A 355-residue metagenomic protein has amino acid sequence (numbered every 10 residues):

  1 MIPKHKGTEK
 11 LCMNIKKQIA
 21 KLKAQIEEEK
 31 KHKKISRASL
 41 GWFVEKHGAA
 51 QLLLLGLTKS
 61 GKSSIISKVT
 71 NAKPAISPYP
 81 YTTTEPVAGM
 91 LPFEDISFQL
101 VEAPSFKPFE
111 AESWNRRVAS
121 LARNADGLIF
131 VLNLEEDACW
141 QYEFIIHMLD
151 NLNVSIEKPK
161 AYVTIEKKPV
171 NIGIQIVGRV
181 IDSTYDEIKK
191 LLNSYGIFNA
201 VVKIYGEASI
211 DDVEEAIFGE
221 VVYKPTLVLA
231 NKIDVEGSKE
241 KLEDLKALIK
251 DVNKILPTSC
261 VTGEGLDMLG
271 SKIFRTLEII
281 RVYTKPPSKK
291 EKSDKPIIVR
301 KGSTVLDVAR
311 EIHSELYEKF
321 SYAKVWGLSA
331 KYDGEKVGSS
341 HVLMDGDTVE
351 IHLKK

Functional and structural regions predicted by a protein language model:
M1-K168, D182-S183: Conserved G1/Walker A P-loop phosphate-binding module
P3-K4, T8-A50, L55, S60 (+1 more regions): C-terminal-of-GTPase-core extension/linker across diverse P-loop GTPases
